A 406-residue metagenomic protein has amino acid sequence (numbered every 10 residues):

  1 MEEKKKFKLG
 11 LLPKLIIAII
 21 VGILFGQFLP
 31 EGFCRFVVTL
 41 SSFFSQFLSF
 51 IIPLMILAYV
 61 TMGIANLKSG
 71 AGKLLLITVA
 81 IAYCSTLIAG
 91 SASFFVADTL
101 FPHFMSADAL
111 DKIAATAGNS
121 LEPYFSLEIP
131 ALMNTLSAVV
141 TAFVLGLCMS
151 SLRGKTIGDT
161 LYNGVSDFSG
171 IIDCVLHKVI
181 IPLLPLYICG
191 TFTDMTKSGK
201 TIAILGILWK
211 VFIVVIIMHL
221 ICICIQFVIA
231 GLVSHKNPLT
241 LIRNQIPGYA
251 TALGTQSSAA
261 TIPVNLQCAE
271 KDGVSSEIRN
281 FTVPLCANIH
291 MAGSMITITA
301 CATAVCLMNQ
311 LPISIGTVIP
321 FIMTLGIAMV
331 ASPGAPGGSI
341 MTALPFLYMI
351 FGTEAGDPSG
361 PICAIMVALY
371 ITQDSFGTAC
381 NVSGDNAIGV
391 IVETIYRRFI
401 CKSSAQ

Functional and structural regions predicted by a protein language model:
E2-P30, S42-L48, K73-T240, C401-Q406: Signature of multi-pass transmembrane helix bundles
P30, A65-K73, R153-D159, D167 (+6 more regions): Juxtamembrane helix-boundary/capping and inter-helix hinge elements in multi-pass membrane proteins
F33-F36, G72, L76, T201-W209 (+3 more regions): Membrane-water interface of transmembrane alpha-helices in multipass transporters/channels
R35-S49, N163-K178, R243-T251, Q267-K271 (+3 more regions): Short amphipathic alpha-helical coupling elements at transmembrane boundaries
F47, Y83, L87-S91, I216 (+5 more regions): Hydrophobic transmembrane alpha-helical segments of multi-pass transport and channel proteins
T78-L87, I172, L208-I225, N244-A252 (+2 more regions): Small-residue-enriched core segments of transmembrane alpha-helices in multipass membrane transport and channel
L253-M329, F399-A405: Helix-loop-helix junctions within the multi-pass membrane cores of secondary transporters/permeases
A300-Q406: Transmembrane alpha-helical segments and their short flanking loops that form helix-hairpins/helix-helix interfaces
